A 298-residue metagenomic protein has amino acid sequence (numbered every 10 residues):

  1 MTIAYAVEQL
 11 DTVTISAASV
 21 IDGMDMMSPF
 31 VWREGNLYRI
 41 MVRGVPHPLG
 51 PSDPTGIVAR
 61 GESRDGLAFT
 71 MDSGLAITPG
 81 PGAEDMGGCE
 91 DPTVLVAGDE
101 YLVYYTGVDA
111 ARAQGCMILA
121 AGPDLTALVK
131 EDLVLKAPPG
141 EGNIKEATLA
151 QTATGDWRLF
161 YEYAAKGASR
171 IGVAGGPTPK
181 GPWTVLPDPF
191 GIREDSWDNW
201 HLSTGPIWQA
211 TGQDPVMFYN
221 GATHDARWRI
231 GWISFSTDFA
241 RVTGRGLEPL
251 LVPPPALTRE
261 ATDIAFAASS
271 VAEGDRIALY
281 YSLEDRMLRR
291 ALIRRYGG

Functional and structural regions predicted by a protein language model:
M1-G87, L95-E146, A150-N199, Q209-A261 (+1 more regions): Beta-rich carbohydrate-recognition and catalytic domains
L202-P206: Secondary-shell segments that build the walls of catalytic and ion/ligand-binding clefts
